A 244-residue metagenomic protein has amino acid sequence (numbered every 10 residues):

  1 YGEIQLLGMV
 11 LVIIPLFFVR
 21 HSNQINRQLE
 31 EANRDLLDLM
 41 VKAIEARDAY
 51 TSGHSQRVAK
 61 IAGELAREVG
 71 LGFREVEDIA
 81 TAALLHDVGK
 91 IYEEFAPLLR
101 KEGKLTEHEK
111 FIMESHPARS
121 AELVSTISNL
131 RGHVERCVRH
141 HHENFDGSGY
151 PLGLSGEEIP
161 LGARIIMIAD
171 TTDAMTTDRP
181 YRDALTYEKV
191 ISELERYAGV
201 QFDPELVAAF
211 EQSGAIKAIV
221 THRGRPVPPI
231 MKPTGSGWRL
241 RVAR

Functional and structural regions predicted by a protein language model:
Y1-G2: Juxtamembrane/start-of-transmembrane alpha-helix segments at the extracytoplasmic/lumenal side of membrane anchors
L6-E31: Juxtamembrane or sensor-core-proximal signal-transducing alpha helices that couple sensory domains to cytosolic
N23-N26, N33, N129, N144: Detector for Asparagine
R27-R34, G53-Q56: Juxtamembrane membrane-water interface segments immediately C-terminal to a transmembrane helix
E31-A46, I61: Membrane-cytosol interface motif
E45-R244: Metal-dependent catalytic cores of enzymes that make or break cyclic nucleotides and related phosphoester linkages
